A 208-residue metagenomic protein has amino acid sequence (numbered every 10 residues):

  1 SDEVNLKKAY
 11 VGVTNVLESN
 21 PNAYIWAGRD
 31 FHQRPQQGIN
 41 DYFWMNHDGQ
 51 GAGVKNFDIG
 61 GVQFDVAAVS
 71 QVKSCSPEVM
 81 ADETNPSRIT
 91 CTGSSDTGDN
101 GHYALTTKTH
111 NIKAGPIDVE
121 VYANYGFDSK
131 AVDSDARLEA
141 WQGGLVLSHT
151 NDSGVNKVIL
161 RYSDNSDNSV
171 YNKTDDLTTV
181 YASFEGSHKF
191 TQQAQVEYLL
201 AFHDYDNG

Functional and structural regions predicted by a protein language model:
S1-M80, H102-K113, D118-E120: Outer membrane beta-barrel
D2-E3, D41-D48, A81-H102, K130-W141 (+2 more regions): Replace "Gram-negative outer membrane beta-barrel proteins" with "bacterial and organellar outer membrane beta-barrel
K7-K8, R29, R34, R88 (+4 more regions): Arginine residue identity/basic-tract feature
G12, G28, G38, G49-G53 (+11 more regions): Residue-identity detector for glycine
P21, P35-Q37, F64, S76 (+4 more regions): Short acidic, gly/pro-rich beta-turn/loop elements at beta-sheet edges and active-site/ligand-binding grooves
F64-V69, K73-D152: Internal metal/ion-chelating core segments
L105, K113-D128, A136-G208: Detector for outer-membrane/organellar transmembrane beta-barrel domains, recognizing the amphipathic beta-strand
